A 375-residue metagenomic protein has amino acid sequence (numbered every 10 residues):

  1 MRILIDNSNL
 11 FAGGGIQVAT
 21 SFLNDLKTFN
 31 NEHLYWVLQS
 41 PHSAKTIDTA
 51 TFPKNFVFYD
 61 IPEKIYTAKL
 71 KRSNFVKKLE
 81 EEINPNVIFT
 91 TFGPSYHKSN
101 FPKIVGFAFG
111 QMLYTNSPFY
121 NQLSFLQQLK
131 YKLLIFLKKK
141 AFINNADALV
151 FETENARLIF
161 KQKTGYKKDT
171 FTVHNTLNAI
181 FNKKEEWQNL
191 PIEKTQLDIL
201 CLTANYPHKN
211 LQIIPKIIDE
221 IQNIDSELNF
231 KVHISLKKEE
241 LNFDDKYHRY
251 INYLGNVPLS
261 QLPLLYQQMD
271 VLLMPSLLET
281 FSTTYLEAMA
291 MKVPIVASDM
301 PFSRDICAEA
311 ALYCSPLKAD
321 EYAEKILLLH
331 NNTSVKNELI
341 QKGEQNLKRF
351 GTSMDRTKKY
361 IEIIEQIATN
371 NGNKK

Functional and structural regions predicted by a protein language model:
L26, L312-A319, L328-T333: Conserved acidic donor-binding segment of nucleotide-sugar-dependent glycosyltransferases
V76, E80, L264-M269: Short alpha-helical donor nucleotide-sugar binding micro-motif in glycosyltransferases
Q127-L149: Membrane-proximal helix-turn-helix segments that form the acceptor-binding/catalytic region of lipid-linked
N144-K184: Donor nucleotide-sugar binding/catalytic pocket of nucleotide-sugar-dependent glycosyltransferases
E240-P263: Nucleotide-activated donor-binding/catalytic signature segment of Leloir-type glycosyltransferases, i.e., the conserved
L277: Aromatic "clamp/platform" in nucleotide-sugar-dependent glycosyltransferases that forms part of the donor/acceptor
P294-A297: Short hydrophobic beta-strand element within catalytic cores of glycosyltransferases and related nucleotide-activated
S334-T369: A charged, aromatic-enriched C-terminal amphipathic alpha-helix characteristic of glycosyltransferases across folds
